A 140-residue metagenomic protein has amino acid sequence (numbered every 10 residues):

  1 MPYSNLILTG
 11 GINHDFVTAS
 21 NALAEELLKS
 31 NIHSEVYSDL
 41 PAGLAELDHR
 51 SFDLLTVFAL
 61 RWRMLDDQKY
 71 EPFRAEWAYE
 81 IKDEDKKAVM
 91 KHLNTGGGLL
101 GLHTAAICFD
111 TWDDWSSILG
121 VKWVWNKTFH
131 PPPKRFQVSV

Functional and structural regions predicted by a protein language model:
M1-D53: Aromatic-Pro/Gly-enriched surface loop or interdomain linker that acts as a lid/target-recognition segment
I7, H49-F109: Short alpha-beta junction capping motif
S20-L23, K69-P72, D114-S117: Short, glycine/charged-enriched secondary-structure capping and boundary segments
H33-V36, W62-D66, V121, K127-P131: Short, surface-exposed, polar/charged, turn-prone segments marking secondary-structure boundaries
L102-V140: An acidic, glycine-rich "communication" segment
